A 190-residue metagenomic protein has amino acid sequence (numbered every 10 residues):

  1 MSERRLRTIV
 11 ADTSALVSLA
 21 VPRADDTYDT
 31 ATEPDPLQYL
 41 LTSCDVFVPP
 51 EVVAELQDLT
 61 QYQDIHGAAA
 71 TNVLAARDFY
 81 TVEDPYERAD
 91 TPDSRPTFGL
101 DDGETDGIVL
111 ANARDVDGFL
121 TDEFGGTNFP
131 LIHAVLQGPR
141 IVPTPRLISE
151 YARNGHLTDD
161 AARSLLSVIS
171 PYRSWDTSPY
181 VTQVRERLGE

Functional and structural regions predicted by a protein language model:
E3-R114, G126-L131, L136-G138, R146 (+1 more regions): Active-site-proximal, substrate-binding regions of enzyme catalytic domains and RNA-binding/basic surfaces
D117: Short acidic/polar active-site loop segments enriched in Thr and Asp
G138-T158: Long, charge-dense
